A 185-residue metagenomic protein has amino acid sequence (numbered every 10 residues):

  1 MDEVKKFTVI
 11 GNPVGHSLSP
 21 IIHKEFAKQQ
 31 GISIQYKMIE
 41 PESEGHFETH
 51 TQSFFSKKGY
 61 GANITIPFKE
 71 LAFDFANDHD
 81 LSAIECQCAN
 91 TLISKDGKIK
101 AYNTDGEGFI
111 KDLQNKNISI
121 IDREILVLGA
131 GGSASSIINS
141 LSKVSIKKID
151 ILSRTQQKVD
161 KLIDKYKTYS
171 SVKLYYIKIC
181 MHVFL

Functional and structural regions predicted by a protein language model:
D2-K116: Phosphate/diphosphate ligand-binding glycine-rich loop within oxidoreductases
K6, Q35, E124, K147-D150: Residues at the starts of beta-strands that form the adenosine-phosphate
G11, A101-G106, I118, D122-I146 (+1 more regions): Glycine-rich adenosine-cofactor-binding loop
E40-E42, T155, K178-C180: Conserved acidic residues
A72, I137, L141, V159-L162: Hydrophobic packing residues within well-ordered alpha-helices of enzyme cores
V144-K167: NAD(P)-binding Rossmann-fold cofactor-contacting core
T168-L185: Short acidic low-complexity segments
